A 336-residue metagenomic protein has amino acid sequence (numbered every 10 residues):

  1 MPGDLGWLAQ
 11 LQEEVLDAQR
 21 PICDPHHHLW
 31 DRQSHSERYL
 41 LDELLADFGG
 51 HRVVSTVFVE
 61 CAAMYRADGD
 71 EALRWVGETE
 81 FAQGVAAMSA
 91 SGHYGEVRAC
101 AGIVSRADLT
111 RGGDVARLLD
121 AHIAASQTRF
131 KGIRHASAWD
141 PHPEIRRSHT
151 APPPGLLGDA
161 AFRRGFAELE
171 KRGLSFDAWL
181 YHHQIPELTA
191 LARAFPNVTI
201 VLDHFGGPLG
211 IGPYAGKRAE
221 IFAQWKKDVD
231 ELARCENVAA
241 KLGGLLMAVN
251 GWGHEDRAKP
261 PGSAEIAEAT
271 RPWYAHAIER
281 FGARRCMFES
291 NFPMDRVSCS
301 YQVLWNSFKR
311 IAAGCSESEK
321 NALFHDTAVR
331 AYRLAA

Functional and structural regions predicted by a protein language model:
M1-G95, N306: An N-terminally biased module of ancient metal coordination in phosphate/nucleic-acid-related enzymes
M1-P21, Y39-A46, H51-S55, P272-H276 (+2 more regions): Mid-to-C-terminal alpha-helical segments outside catalytic/metal-binding sites
M1-Q10, D70-Q184, A190-R193, G206 (+2 more regions): Active-site gating/metal-coordination segments in enzymes
Q10-D17, L40-G50, D114-R129, P186-P196 (+2 more regions): Short amphipathic alpha-helices and their capping/turn segments at secondary-structure boundaries
A18-P21, H51-S55, Y94-G102, S126-K131 (+5 more regions): Short, well-ordered coil/turn segments that N-cap beta-strands
H26, T56, A82, I103 (+7 more regions): Conserved, mostly hydrophobic/aromatic
H28, A62, D108, A136-A138 (+3 more regions): Catalytic metal-binding/acid-base residues of hydrolase active sites
P152-M287, S298, S316, A331: Catalytic pocket-lining loop regions of alpha/beta-barrel enzymes, especially the amidohydrolase/enolase/GH5 lineages
